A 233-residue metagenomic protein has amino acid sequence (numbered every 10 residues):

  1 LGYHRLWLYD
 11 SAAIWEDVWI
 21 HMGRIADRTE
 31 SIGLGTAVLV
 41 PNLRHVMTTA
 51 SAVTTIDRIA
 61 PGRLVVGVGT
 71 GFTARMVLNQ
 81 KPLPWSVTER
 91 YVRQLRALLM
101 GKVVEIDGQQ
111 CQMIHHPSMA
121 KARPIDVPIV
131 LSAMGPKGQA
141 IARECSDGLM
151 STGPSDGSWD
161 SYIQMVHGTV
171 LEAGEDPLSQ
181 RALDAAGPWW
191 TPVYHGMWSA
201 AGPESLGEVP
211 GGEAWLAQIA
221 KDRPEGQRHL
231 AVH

Functional and structural regions predicted by a protein language model:
L1-H233: Active-site-adjacent structural elements that line small-molecule/cofactor binding pockets in enzymes
